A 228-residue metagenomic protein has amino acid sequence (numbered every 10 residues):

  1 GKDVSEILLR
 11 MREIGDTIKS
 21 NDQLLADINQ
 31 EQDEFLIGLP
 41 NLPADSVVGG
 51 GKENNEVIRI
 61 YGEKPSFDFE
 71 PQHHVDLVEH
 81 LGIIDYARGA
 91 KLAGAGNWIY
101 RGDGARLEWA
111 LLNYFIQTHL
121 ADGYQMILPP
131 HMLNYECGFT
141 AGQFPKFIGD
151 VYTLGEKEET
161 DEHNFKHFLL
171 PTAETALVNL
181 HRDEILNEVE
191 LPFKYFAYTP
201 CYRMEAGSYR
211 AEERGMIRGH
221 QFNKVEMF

Functional and structural regions predicted by a protein language model:
G1-P65, E79, I83, A87: N-terminal alpha-helical targeting/anchoring segments
I60-F228: TRNA-recognition modules of translation machinery and tRNA-sensing kinases, especially anticodon-binding
